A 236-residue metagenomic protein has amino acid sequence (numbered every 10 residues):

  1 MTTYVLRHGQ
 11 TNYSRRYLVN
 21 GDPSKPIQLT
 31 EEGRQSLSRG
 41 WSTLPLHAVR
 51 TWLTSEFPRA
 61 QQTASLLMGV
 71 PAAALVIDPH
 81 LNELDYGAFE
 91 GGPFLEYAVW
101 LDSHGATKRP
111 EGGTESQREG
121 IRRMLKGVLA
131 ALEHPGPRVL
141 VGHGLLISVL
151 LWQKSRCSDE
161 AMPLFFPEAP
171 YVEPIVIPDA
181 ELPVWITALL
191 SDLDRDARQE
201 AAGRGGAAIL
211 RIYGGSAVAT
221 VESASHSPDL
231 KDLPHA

Functional and structural regions predicted by a protein language model:
T2, E83-L95, W152-A236: Acidic, low-complexity terminal tails and accessory targeting/binding regions of phosphate-metabolizing enzymes
T2-V70, W100: Active-site-proximal alpha-helix that buttresses catalytic centers in soluble enzyme cores
T3, H134-G144: Generic beta-sheet signal
T11, L146-I147: Short active-site segment of divalent metal-dependent hydrolases/proteases that encodes the spacing between
I27-Q28, L67-K126, E181, L189-L190 (+2 more regions): Phosphate-handling substructures
P45-A48, A131-G136: Glycine-rich phosphate-binding loop signature in dinucleotide/nucleotide-binding domains
T54-S55, R122, V141-G142: Short beta-strand scaffold positions
L66, V149-Q153: Active-site signature of alpha/beta-hydrolase-fold catalytic machinery across serine- and Asp/Cys-nucleophile hydrolases
